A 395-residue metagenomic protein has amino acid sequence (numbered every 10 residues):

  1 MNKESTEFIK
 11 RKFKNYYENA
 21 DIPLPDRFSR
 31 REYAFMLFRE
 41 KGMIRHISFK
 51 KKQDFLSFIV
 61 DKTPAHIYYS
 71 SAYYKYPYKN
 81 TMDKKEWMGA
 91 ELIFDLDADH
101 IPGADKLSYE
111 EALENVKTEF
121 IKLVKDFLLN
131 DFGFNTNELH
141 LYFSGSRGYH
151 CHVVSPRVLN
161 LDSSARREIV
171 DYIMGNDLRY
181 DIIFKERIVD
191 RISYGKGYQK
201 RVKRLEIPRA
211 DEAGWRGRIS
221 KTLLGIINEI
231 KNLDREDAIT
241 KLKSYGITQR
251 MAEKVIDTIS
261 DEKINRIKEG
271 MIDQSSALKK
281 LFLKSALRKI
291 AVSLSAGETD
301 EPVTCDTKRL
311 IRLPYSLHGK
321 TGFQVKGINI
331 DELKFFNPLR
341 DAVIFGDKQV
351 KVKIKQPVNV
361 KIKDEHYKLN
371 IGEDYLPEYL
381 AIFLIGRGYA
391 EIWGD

Functional and structural regions predicted by a protein language model:
M1-S144, S155-S163, E168, G175-A291 (+2 more regions): Signature for HUH/AEP ssDNA processing cores
Y149-S155: A short beta-strand motif that forms the metal-chelation/ATP-contact edge of phosphoryl-transfer active sites
E298, C305-R309, P314-V325, E332-L380: C-terminal accessory/binding modules appended to enzymatic or scaffolding proteins
F383-L384: Basic amphipathic alpha-helical segments that dock to polyanions
G388-G394: A short, conserved structural fragment
